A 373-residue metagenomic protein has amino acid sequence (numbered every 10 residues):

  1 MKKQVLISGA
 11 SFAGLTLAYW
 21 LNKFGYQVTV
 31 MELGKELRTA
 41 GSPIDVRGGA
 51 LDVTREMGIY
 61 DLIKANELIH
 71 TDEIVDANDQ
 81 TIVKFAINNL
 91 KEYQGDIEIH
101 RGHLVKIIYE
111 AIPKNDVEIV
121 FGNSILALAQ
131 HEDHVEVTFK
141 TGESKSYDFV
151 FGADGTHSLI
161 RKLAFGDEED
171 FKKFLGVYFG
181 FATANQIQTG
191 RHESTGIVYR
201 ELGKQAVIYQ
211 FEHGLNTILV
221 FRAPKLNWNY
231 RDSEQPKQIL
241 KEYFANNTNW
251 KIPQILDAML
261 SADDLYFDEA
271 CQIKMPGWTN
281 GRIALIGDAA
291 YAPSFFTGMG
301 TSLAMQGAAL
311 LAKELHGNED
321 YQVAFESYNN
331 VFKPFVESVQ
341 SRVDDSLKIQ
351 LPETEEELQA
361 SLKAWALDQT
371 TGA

Functional and structural regions predicted by a protein language model:
K2-V5, N22-F24, R47-T183, P224-K241 (+1 more regions): Conserved N-terminal helical subregion
L6-K23, M31-G34, F151-G152, Q238-L240 (+1 more regions): Conserved mid-domain beta->alpha element of the FAD-binding
V28: Short beta-strand element of Class I
E36-D52: Conserved N-terminal glycine-rich FAD pyrophosphate-binding loop of Rossmann-like flavoproteins
K172-V177, R191-T195, N249-F267: A short coil-to-beta-strand element that immediately follows conserved catalytic motifs
G176-Y209, R231: Flavin-dependent oxidoreductases
S194-N227, F244-N247: Active-site substrate-recognition segment that forms the wall of the catalytic cavity or substrate channel
Y230-D264, P334: Flavin-binding catalytic cores
